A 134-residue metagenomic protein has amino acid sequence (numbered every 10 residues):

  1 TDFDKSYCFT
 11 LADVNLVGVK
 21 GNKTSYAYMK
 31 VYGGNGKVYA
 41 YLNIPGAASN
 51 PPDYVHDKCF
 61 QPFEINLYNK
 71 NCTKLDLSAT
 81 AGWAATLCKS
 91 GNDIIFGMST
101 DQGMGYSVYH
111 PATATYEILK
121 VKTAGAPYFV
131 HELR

Functional and structural regions predicted by a protein language model:
T1-D4, V55-Y68, V108-T113: Beta-propeller blade signature
T1-G46: Acidic, serine/threonine- and glycine-rich low-complexity intrinsically disordered segments that serve as flexible
K5-G21, K70-S78, T115-V121: A short beta-strand motif characteristic of beta-propeller blades
L16-N35, A79-S90, K122-R134: Repeated scaffold domains used in trafficking and secretory/extracellular systems, primarily beta-propellers
N35, C59, D101-G103: Surface-exposed loop/turn positions within WD40 beta-propeller blades
V38-A40, D93-G97: Conserved beta-propeller blade signature
Y41-D57: Short, conserved, GDST-rich strand-edge loop motifs in beta-rich repeat architectures
M98-R134: Blade-level signature of beta-propeller repeat domains, shared across WD40, Kelch, NHL, RCC1 and BNR/Asp-box propellers
